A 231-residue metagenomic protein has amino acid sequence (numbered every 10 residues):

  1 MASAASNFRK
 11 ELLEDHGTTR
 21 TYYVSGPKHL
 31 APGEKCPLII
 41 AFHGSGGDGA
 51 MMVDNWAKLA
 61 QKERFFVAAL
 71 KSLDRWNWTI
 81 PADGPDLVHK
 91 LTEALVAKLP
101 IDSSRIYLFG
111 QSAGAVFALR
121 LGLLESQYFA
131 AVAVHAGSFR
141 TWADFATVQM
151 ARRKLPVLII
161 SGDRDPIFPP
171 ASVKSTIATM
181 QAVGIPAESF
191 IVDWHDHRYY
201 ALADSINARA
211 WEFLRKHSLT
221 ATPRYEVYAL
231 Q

Functional and structural regions predicted by a protein language model:
M1-L38, D83, K90, Q111-L121 (+5 more regions): A domain-start/cap signature at the N-terminus of enzymes
N7-H29, G33-S103: Serine-hydrolase catalytic machinery in alpha/beta-hydrolase-like enzymes
Y23, L38-F42, F66-K71, R105-F109 (+4 more regions): Structural recognition of the beta-strand scaffold that forms the well-ordered cores of secreted hydrolase catalytic
A41-S45, L73, V96-L99, Q111 (+6 more regions): Cell-envelope and extracellular/periplasmic
M51, A60, T79, V116 (+3 more regions): Residues that form or flank phosphate/diphosphate-binding pockets in enzymes that use nucleotide phosphates
M52, S104-R153: Primarily recognizes the serine-hydrolase "nucleophile elbow" in alpha/beta-hydrolase and SGNH/GDSL folds
A57, Q61, E93-P100, L123-A130 (+2 more regions): Sec-exported extracytoplasmic/periplasmic mature domains
A131, A136-W211, R215: The feature captures the conserved acid-bearing segment of alpha/beta-hydrolase catalytic domains
